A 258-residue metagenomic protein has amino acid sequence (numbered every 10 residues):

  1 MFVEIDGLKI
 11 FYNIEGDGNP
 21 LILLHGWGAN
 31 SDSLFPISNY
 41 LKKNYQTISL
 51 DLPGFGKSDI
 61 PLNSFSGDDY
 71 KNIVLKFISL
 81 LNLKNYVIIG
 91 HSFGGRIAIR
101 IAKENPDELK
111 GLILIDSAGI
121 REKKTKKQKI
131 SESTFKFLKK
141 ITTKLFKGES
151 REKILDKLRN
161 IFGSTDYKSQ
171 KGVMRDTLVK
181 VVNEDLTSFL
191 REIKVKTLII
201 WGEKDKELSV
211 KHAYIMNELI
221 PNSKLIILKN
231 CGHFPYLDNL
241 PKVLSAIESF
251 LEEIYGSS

Functional and structural regions predicted by a protein language model:
L8, N13-K57: Conserved HGGG/HGGXW glycine-rich cap/lid loop of the alpha/beta-hydrolase fold
F35, S49-I89, L244-S245: Active-site loop/oxyanion-hole signature of alpha/beta-hydrolase fold enzymes
G90, G94, A98: Gly/Ala-rich beta-loop-alpha elbow adjacent to hydrolase catalytic centers
I99-E104, K110-K144: Flexible "cap/lid" loop of the alpha/beta hydrolase fold
R159-S188: Hydrophobic, aromatic-rich cap/lid helix
I193, I199-W201: Short beta-strand/loop motif that positions the catalytic acidic residue of the alpha/beta-hydrolase fold
K204-L208: Acidic catalytic loop of the alpha/beta-hydrolase fold
C231-L240: Catalytic histidine-centered segment of alpha/beta-hydrolase-like enzymes
